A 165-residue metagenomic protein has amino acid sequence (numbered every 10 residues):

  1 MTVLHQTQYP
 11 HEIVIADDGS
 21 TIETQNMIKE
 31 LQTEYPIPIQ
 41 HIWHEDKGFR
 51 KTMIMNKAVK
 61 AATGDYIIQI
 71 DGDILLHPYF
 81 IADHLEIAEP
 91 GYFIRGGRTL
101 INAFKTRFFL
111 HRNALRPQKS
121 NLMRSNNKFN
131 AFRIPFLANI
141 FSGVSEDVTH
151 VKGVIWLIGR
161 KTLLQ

Functional and structural regions predicted by a protein language model:
M1, Q25, N56, G64 (+1 more regions): Short alpha-helix within the catalytic core of nucleotide-sugar-dependent glycosyltransferases
T2-W43: Acidic donor-binding segment of Leloir-type glycosyltransferases
E45-A62, Y79: Glycine-rich, basic loop-to-helix element that forms the pyrophosphate-binding segment of sugar-nucleotide handling
T63-G64, K152-L164: Conserved nucleotide-sugar donor-binding and metal-coordinating catalytic region shared by glycosyltransferases
I67: Short aromatic/hydrophobic "clamp" motif used to bind/position activated sugar donors
D71-L75: The conserved acidic donor/metal-binding loop of glycosyltransferases
Y79-P117: Conserved donor NDP-sugar-binding/catalytic core segment of glycosyltransferases
A114-V148: Short, flexible, basic/aromatic active-site loop/helix in glycosyltransferases
